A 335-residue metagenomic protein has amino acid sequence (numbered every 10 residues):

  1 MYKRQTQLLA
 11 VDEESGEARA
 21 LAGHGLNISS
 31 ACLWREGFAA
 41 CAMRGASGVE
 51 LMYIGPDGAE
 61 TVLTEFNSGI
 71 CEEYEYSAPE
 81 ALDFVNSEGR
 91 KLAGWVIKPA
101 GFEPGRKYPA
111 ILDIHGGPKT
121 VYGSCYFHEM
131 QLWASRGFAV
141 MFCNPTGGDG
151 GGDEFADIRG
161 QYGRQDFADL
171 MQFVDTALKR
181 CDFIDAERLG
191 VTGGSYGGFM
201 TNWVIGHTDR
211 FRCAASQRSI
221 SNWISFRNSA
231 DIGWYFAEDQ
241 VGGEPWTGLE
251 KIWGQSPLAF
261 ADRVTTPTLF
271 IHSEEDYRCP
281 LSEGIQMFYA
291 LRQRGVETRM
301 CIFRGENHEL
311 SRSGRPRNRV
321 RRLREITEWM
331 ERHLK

Functional and structural regions predicted by a protein language model:
M1-Q5: Conserved small/polar residues in nucleotide/adenosyl-binding loops
V11-S29, G55-E80, D157, A168: Multi-bladed beta-propeller domains
A39-C41: Residue position within the beta-strands of beta-propeller blades
E65-R188, T192-G194, S221, F226-F236: Cap/lid segment of the alpha/beta-hydrolase catalytic domain
N144-K335: Active-site-proximal cap/loop segments of hydrolase catalytic domains
